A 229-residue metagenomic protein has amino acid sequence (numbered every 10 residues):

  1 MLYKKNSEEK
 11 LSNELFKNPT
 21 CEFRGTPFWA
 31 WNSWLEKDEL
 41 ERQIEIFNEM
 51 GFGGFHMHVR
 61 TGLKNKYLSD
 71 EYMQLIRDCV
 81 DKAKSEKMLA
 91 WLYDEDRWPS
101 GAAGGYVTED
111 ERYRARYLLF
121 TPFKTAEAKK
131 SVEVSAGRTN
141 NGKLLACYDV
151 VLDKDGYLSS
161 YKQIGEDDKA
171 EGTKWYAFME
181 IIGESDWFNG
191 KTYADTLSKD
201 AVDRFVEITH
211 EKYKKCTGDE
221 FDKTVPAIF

Functional and structural regions predicted by a protein language model:
M1-F16, R24, E41-M50, L68-F229: Mature extracytoplasmic enzyme cores
P27, S33-K64: N-terminal cofactor/phosphate-binding cores enriched in small/glycine residues, especially glycine-rich loops such as
